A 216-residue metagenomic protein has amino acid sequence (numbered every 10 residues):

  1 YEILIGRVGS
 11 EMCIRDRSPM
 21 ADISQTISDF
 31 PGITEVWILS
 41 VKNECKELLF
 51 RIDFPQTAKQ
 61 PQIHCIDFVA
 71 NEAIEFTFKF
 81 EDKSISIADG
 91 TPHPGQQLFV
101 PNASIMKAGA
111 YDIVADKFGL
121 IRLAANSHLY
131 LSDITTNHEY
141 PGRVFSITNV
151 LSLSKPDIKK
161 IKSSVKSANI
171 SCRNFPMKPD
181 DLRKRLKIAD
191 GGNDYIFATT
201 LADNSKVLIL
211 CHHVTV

Functional and structural regions predicted by a protein language model:
Y1-G9, I14: Single conserved hydrophobic/aromatic residue that forms the stacking wall/gate of nucleotide- or nucleobase-binding
L4, L49, F197: Short, surface-exposed charged micro-motifs
S10, D22-Q25, Q96: Mobile active-site "lid"/loop adjacent to the S-adenosyl-L-methionine
R15-Q25, L39, A73: Alpha-helical subdomain
A21-I23, C45-K46, M177: Flexible loop/turn segments at secondary-structure boundaries
S28-K59: Class I S-adenosyl-L-methionine
N43, F54-V216: Polybasic, low-complexity RNA-engagement segments
